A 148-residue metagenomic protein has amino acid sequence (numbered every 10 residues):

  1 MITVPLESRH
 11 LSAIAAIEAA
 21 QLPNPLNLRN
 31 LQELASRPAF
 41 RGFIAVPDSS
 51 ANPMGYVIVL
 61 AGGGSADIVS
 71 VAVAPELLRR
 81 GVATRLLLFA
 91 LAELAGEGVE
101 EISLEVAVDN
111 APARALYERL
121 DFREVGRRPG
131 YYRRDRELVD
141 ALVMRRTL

Functional and structural regions predicted by a protein language model:
M1-T3: Extreme N-terminal starter segment of soluble prokaryotic enzymes
P5-R80, T84-F89, E93-E97, G130 (+1 more regions): Acetyl-CoA-dependent GNAT
V73, A107-V108: Short amphipathic helical patch at the helix-1/turn junction of helix-turn-helix
L77-L78, N110, L116-E118, L138 (+1 more regions): ABC family nucleotide-binding domain
G81, R85, V108-A111, R134-D135 (+1 more regions): Residues at secondary-structure transition points
S103-E105, R123-V139, V143: Conserved catalytic-core motifs of GNAT/GCN5-like acyltransferases
